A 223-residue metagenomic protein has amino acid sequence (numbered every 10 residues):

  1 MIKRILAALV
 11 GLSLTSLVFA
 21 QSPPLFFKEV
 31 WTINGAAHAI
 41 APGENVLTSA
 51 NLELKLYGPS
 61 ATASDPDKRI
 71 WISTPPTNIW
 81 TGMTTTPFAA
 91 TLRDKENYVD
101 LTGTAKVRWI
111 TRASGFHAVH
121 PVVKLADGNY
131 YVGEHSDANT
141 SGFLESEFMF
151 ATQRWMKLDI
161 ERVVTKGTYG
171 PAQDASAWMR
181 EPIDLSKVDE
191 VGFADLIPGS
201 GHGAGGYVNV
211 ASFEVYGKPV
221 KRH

Functional and structural regions predicted by a protein language model:
M1-R4: Positively charged n-region of N-terminal signal peptides that target proteins for export
L6-A7, T32: Intrinsically disordered, low-complexity segments enriched in glycine/proline and serine/threonine
G11: Pyridoxal 5′-phosphate
Q21-H223: Beta-rich carbohydrate-recognition modules and glycan-binding surfaces
